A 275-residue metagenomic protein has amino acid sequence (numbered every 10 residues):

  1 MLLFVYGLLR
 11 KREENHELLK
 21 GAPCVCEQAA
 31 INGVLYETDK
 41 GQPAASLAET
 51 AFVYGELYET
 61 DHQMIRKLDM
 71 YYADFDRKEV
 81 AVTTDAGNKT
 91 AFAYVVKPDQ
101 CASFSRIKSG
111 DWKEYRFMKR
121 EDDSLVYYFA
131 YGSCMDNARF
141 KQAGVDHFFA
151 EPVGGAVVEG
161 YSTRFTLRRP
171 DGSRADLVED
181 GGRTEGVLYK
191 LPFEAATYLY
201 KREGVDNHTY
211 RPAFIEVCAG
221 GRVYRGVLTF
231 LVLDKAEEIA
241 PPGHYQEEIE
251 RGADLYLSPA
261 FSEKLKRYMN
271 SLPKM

Functional and structural regions predicted by a protein language model:
M1-M275: Glycine-aromatic micro-motifs
